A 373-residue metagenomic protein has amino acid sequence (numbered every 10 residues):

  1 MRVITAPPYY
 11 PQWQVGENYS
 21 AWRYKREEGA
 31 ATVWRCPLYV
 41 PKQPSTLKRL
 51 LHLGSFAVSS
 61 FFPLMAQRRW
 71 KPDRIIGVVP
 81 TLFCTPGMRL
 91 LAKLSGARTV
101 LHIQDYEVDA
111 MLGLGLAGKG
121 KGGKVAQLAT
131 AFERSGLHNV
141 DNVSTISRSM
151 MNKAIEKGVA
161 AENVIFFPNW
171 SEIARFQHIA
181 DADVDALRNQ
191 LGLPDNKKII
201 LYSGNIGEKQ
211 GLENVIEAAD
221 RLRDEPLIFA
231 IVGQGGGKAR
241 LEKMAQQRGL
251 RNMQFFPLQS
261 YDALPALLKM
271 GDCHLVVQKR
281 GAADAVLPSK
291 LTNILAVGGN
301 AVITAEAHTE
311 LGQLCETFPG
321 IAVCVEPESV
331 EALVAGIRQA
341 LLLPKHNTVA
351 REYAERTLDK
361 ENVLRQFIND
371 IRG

Functional and structural regions predicted by a protein language model:
P7, S149, W170: Carbohydrate-associated surface elements
Y19-Y24, Q177-L193, T348: A short helix/loop element that forms part of the nucleotide-sugar donor recognition site in Leloir-type
M65, K71, F83-P86, L90-S95 (+1 more regions): Membrane-proximal helix-turn-helix segments that form the acceptor-binding/catalytic region of lipid-linked
I155, A161, S171-N189, G211: Acidic anion/phosphate-binding donor-loop and adjacent secondary structure in glycosyltransferase catalytic cores
P194-Q210, I216-A219: Conserved donor-binding/catalytic core segment of Leloir-type glycosyltransferases
Q210, P257-L295, A301-E316: Nucleotide-sugar-dependent
P226-G233, K238-P265: Nucleotide-activated donor-binding/catalytic signature segment of Leloir-type glycosyltransferases, i.e., the conserved
P327-E328, A332, L341-I371: A charged, aromatic-enriched C-terminal amphipathic alpha-helix characteristic of glycosyltransferases across folds
